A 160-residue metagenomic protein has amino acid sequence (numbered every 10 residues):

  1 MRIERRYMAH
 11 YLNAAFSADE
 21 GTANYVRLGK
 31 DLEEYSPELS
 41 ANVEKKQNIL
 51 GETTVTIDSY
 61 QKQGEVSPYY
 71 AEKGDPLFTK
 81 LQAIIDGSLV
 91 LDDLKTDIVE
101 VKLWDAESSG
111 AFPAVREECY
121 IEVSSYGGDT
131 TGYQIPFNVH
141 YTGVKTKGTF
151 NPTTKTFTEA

Functional and structural regions predicted by a protein language model:
M1-K73, I121-T131: Solvent-exposed edge beta-strands and adjacent loop segments that serve as assembly or binding interfaces
R2-I3, L50-E118, K147-T156: Extracellular/virion structural assembly segments
H10, V90-D92, Q134-P136: Structured catalytic/translocation cores of nucleotide/phosphate-coupled proteins
K30-Y35, V101-K147: Short beta-strand and beta-hairpin "edge-sheet" elements
N138, T142-G143, T154-A160: Flexible glycine-rich active-site/ligand-binding loops centered on an Asp-His dyad
